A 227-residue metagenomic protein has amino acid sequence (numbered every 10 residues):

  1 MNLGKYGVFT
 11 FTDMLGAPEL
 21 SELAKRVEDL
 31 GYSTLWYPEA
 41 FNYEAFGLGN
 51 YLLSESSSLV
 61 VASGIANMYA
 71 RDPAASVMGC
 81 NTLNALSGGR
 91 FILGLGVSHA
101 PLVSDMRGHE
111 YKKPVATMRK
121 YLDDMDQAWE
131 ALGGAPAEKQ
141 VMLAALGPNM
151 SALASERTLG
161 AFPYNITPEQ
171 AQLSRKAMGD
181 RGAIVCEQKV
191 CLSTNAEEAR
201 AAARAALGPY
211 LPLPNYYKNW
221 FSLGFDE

Functional and structural regions predicted by a protein language model:
M1-E227: Active-site-adjacent structural elements that line small-molecule/cofactor binding pockets in enzymes
